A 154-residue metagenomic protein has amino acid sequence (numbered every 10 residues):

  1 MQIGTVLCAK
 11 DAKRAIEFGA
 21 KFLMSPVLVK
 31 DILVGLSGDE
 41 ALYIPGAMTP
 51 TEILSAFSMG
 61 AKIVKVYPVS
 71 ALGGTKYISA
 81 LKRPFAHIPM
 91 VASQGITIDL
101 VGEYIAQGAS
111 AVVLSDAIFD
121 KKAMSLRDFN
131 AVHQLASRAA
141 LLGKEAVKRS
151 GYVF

Functional and structural regions predicted by a protein language model:
M1-L7, A12, G19-L28, L42-T49 (+3 more regions): Catalytic beta/alpha-barrel core
I3-G4, A92-G95, L114-D116: Glycine-rich beta-strand-to-loop/alpha-helix junction loops that act as flexible
C8-F18, T51-G60, I96-V112, V153-F154: Catalytic cores of alpha/beta
A12, L33, I53, T75-I78 (+2 more regions): Generic structural signal for well-ordered alpha-helices, preferentially at hydrophobic/aromatic core positions
E17-L23, G38-I44, S58-I63, P84-I88 (+1 more regions): Glycine-enriched alpha-helix->loop->beta-strand junction motifs that scaffold or abut catalytic
L23-I32, K65-G74, A109-N130: Glycine-rich phosphate-binding active-site loops on the catalytic face of alpha/beta enzymes
G35-L42, I105, K121-F154: C-terminal helical cap(s) of enzyme catalytic domains, especially alpha/beta-barrels
S55, K76-V91, I96: Shared catalytic-loop signature of beta/alpha-barrel
